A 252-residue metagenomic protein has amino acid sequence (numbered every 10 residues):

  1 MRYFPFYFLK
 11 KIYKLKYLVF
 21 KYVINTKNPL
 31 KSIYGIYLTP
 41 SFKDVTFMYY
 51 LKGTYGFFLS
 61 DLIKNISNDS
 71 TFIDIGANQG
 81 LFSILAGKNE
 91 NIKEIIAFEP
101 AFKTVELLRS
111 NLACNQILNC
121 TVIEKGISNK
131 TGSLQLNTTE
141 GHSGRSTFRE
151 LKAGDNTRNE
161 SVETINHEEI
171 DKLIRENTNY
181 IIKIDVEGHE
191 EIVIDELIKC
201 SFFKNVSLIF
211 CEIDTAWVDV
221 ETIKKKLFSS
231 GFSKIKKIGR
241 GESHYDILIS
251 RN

Functional and structural regions predicted by a protein language model:
M1-A101, E106-N111, N115, I223-K225 (+1 more regions): S-adenosyl-L-methionine
N28-L30, Y34-S60, L118, I123-K172: Glycine-rich adenosyl-binding loop in Rossmann-like folds that engage adenosine-containing cofactors
Y55, P100, V162-N166, H189 (+1 more regions): Soluble or luminal CAZymes and related metallo-dependent hydrolases
N68, I117-N119, E176-N177: Active-site acidic short loop of glycosyltransferases
A77-Q79, F102, I127-N129, V186-E190 (+1 more regions): Short, glycine/acidic-enriched loop or turn micro-motifs at the edges of active sites
L81, E106, G132, E191-D195: Short N-terminal helix/helix-N-cap motif within the alpha/beta-hydrolase-1
E90-A97, E169-N252: Conserved acidic-Pro-Pro-aromatic motif
A113-N115, N137-H142, S201, K226-F228: Short, hinge-like loop/turn segments at secondary-structure boundaries
